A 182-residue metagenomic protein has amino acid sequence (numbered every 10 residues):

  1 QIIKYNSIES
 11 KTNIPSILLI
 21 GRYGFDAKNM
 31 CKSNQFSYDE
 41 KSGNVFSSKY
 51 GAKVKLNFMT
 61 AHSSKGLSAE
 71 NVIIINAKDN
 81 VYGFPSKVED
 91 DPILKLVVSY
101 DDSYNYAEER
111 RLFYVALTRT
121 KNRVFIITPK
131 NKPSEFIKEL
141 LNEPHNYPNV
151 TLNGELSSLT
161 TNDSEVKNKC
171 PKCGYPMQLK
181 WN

Functional and structural regions predicted by a protein language model:
Q1: Glycine-rich phosphate-binding "P-loop"
S7-E108: Core RecA-like ATPase module of SF1/SF2 helicases and allied nucleic-acid translocases
L19, L56-F58, I126, F136 (+1 more regions): Hydrophobic beta-strand residues in large extracellular and virion-surface proteins
F36, H145, Y175-M177: Short glycine-aromatic motifs
A77-L156: C-terminal accessory regions
N153-K167: Short, flexible, mixed-charge glycine/proline-rich loop motifs that serve as phosphate/nucleic-acid-contacting
C170-C173: Short cysteine-rich clusters marking metal-coordination/redox-active sites
Q178-N182: Short Cys/His-rich "knuckle" micro-motifs
